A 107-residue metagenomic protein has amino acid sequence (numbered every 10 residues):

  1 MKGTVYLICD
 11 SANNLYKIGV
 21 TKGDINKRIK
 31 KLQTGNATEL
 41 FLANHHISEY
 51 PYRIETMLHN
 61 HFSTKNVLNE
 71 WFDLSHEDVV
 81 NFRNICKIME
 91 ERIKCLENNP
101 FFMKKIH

Functional and structural regions predicted by a protein language model:
M1-H107: Non-catalytic accessory segments flanking enzymatic or RNA/DNA-binding domains
